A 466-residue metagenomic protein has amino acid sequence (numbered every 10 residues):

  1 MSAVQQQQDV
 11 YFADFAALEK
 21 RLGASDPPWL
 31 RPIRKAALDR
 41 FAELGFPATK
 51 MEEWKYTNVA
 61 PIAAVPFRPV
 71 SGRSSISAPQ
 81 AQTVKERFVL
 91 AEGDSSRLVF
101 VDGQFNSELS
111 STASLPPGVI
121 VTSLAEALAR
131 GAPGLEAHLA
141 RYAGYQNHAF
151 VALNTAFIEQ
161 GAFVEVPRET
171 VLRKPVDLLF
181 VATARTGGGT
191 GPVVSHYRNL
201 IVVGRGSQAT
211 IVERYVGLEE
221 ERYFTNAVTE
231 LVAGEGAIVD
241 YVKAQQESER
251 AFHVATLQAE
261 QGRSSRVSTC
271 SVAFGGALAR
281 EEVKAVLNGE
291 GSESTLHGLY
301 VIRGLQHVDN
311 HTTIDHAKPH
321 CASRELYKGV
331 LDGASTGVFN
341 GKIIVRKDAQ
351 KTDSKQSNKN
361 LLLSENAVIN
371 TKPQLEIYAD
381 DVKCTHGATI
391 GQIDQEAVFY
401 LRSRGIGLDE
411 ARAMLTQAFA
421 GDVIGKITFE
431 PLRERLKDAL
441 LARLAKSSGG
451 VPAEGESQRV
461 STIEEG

Functional and structural regions predicted by a protein language model:
M1-D26, A442-G466: Intrinsic disorder at enzyme termini
S2-A152, L326, L331-D332: N-terminal amphipathic, basic helical "cap/leader" segment at the start of enzyme domains
P117-I120, L124, R130-I406, A420-E454 (+2 more regions): Conserved beta-strand/loop scaffold segments within soluble protein domains that form the structured core and edges
